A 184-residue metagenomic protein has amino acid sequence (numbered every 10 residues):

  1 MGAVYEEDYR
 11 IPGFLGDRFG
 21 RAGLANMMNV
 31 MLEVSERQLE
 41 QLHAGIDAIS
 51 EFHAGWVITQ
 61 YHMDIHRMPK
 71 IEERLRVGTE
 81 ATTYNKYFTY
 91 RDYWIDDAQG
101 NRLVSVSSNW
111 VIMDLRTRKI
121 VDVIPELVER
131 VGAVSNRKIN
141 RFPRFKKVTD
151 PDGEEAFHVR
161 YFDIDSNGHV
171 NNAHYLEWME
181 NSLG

Functional and structural regions predicted by a protein language model:
M1-G78, T82-G184: Terminal targeting signals and extreme-terminal segments of soluble enzymes
